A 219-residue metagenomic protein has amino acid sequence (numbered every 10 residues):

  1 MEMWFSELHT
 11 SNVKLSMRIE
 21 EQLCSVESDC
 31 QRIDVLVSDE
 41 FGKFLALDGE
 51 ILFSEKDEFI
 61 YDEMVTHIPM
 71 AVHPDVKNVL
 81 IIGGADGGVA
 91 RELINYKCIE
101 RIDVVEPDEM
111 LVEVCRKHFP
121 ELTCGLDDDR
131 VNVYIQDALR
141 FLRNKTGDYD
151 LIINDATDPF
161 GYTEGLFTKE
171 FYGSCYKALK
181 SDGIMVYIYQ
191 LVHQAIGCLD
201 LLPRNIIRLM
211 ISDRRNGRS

Functional and structural regions predicted by a protein language model:
M1-F44: N-terminal auxiliary segments of SAM/dcSAM-dependent transferases
E2-W4, F53-Y187, H193-D200: The AdoMet/dcAdoMet-binding core of the Class I SAM-like
S6, F44, I184, R218-S219: Ordered hydrophobic segments in well-structured contexts
E7-T10, E21, S25, S54 (+3 more regions): Generic structural "secondary-structure junction" signal
S11-S16, L23-S25, D57-Y61, I82-G83 (+4 more regions): A short linear-motif detector with a strong N-terminal bias
D39, D137, R218: Residues at the C-termini of beta-strands that transition into short coil/loop
D48-G49: Short strand-turn-strand beta-turns centered on an Asx-Gly dipeptide
Q190-S219: Substrate-binding/catalytic lobe of Class I Rossmann-like enzymes that use SAM or dcSAM, i.e., the mid-to-C-terminal
